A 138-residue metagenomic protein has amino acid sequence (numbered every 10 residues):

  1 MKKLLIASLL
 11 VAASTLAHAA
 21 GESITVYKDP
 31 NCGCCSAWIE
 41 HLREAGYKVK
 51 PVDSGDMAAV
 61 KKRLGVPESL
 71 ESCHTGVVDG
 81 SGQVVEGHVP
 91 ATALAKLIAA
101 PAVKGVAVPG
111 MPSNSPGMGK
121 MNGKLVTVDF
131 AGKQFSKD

Functional and structural regions predicted by a protein language model:
M1-L4: Positively charged n-region of N-terminal signal peptides that target proteins for export
L10-A19: Hydrophobic h-region of N-terminal signal peptides that target proteins for export in Gram-negative bacteria
H18-A45: Local sequence-structure signature of Cys/Sec-based thiol-disulfide redox active-site neighborhoods
S23-I24, Y47-V49, G80-Q83: Short active-site oxyanion
D29-S36, P51-G55, H88: Soluble non-cytosolic domains of exported or imported proteins
I39-A58: Conserved helix-turn-beta segment immediately C-terminal to the redox Cys motif in thioredoxin-like folds
R63-D138: Thiol/selenol-based redox catalytic cores and closely related redox-interacting motifs
